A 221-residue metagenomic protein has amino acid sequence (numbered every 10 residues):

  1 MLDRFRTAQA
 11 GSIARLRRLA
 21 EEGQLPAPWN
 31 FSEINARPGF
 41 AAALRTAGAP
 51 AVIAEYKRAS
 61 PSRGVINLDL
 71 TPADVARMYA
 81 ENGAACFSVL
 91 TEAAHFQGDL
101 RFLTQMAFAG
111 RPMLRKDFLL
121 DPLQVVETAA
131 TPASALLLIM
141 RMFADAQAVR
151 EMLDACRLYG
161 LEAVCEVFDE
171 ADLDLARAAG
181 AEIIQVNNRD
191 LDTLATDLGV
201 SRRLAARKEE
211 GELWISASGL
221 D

Functional and structural regions predicted by a protein language model:
M1-M113, L120-L123, A155, G160-I183 (+2 more regions): Conserved N-terminal beta1-alpha1 strand-loop-helix module at the mouth
A85, V89, A130-D145, Q185-L194: Glycine-rich phosphate-binding active-site loops on the catalytic face of alpha/beta enzymes
T91, D117, S218-L220: Structured beta->alpha junctions
M106-R157: Hydrophobic, well-structured mid-protein blocks that either form specific transmembrane helices
K116, I139, E166, V186-N187 (+1 more regions): Generic beta-sheet signal
L198-S201, A205, E212-D221: Catalytic alpha/beta core domains of metabolic enzymes, predominantly
